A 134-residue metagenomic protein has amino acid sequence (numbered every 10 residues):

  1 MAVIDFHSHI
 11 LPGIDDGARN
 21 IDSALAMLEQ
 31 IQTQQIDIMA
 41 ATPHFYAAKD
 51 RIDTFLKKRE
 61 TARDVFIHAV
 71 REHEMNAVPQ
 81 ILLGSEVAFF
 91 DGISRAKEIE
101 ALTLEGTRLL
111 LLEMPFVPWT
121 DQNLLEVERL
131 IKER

Functional and structural regions predicted by a protein language model:
M1-V78, R129: An N-terminally biased module of ancient metal coordination in phosphate/nucleic-acid-related enzymes
I52-R134: Extended substrate/RNA-proximal surfaces in nucleic-acid metabolism proteins
